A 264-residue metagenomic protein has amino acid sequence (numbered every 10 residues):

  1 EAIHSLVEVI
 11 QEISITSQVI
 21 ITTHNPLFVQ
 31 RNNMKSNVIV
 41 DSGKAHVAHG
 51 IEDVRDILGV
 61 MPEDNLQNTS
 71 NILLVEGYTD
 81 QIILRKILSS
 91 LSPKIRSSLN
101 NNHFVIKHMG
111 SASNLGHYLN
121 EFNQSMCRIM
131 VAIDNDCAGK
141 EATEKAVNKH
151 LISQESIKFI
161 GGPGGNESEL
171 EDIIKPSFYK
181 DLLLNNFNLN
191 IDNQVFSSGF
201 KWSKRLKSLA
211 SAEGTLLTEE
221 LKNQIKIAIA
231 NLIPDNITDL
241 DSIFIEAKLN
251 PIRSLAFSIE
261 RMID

Functional and structural regions predicted by a protein language model:
S5, Y78, G165-E169: Charged, alpha-helix-enriched surfaces in structured cytosolic catalytic cores of large nucleotide-utilizing machines
E8-I15, P26-A138: RecA-like P-loop NTPase motor core
T22-H24: H-loop/switch region of ABC-family ATPase nucleotide-binding domains
Q81, R85, S168-D172, R253: Non-catalytic, well-ordered alpha-helical scaffold segments
D134-E220: Activity-critical C-terminal alpha-helical subdomain
E219-D264: Terminal low-complexity/disordered tails
